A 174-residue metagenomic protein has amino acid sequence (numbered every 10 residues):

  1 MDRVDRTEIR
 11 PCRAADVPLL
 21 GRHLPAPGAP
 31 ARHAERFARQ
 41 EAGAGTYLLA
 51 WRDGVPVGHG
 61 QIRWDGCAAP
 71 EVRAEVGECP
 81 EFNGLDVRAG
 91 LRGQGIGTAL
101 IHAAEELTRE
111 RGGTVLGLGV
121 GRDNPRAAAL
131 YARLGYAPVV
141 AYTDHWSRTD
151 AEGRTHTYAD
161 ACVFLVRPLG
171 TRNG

Functional and structural regions predicted by a protein language model:
D2-R3, P11-A89, I101-H102, L107 (+1 more regions): Acetyl-CoA-dependent GNAT
E35-A50, T108, G112-A132: Generic detector of contiguous secondary-structure segments
E75-G77, Y131-L134: Short, glycine/charged-enriched secondary-structure capping and boundary segments
G84-H102, E110-R111, R122-A129, R133: Conserved glycine-rich acetyl-CoA-binding loop
T114, G121-P125, L134, V140-G174: C-terminal "cap" of GNAT-fold acetyltransferases
